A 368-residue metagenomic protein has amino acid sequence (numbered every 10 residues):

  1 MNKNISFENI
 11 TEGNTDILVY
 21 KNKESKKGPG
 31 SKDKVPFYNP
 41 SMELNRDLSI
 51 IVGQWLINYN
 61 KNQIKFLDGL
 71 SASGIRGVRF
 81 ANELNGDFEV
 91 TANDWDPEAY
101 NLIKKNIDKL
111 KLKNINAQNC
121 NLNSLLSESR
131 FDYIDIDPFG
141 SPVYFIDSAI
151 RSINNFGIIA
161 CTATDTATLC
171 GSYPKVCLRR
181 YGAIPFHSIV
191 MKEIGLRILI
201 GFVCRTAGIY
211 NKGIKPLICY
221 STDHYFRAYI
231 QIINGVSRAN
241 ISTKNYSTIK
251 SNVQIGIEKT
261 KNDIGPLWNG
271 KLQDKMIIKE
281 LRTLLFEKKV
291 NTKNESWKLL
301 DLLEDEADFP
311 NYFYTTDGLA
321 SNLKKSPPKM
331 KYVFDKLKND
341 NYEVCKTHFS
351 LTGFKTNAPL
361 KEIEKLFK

Functional and structural regions predicted by a protein language model:
M1-K368: SAM-dependent transferase fold signal centered on methyltransferase-like domains, encompassing both Class I
